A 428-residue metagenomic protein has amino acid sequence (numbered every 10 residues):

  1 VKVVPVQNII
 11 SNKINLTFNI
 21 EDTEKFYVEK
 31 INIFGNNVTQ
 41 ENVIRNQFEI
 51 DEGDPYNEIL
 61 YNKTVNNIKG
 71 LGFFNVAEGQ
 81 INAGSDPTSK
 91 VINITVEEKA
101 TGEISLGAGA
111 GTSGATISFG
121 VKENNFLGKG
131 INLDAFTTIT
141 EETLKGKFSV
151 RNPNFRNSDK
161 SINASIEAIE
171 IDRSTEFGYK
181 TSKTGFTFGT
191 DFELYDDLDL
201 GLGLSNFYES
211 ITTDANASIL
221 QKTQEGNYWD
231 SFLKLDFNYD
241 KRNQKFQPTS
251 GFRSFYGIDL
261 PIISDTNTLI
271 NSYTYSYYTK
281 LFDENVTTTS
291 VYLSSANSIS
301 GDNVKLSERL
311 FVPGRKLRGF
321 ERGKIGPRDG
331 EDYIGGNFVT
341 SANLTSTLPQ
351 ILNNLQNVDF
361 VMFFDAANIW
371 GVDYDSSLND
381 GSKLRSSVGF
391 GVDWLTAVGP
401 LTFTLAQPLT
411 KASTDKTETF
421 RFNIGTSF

Functional and structural regions predicted by a protein language model:
V1-G114, G120, D134-N154, Y273-T274 (+1 more regions): Periplasmic polypeptide-binding modules associated with outer-membrane biogenesis and secretion
I9, D86, G109-T116, A135-G146 (+5 more regions): Solvent-exposed loop/turn segments connecting transmembrane beta-strands in outer-membrane beta-barrel proteins
F48, T101-G111, S118-T140, I162-D172 (+5 more regions): Transmembrane beta-strand segments that form the barrel wall of outer-membrane beta-barrel proteins
G70, E103, A217-G226, D230-V358 (+5 more regions): C-terminal outer-membrane beta-barrel translocator/porin domains of Gram-negative envelope proteins and their
F74-N75, G102-I104, G114, F126-L133 (+6 more regions): Repeated loop/turn-to-beta-strand initiation elements of outer-membrane beta-barrel proteins
D86, G111-S113, T140-E142, I169-I171 (+9 more regions): Structural signature of outer-membrane beta-barrel domains
E123-N125, N152-N154, F192, Y239-K241 (+6 more regions): Residue-level signature of outer-membrane beta-barrel architecture
G146-Y228, L233-L235: Transmembrane beta-barrel wall of Gram-negative outer-membrane proteins
